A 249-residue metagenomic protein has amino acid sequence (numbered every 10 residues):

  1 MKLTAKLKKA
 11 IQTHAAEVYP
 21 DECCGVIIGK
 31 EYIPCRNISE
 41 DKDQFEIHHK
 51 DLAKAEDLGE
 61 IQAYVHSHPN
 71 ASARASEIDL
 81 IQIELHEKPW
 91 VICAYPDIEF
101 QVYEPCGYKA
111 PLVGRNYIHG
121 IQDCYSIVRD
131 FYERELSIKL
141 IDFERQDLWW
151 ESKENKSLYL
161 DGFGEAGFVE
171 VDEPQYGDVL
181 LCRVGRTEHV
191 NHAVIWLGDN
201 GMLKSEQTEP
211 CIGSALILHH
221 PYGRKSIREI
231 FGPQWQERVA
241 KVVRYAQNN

Functional and structural regions predicted by a protein language model:
M1-A63, N70-G107: Conserved beta-strand-loop surface patch within small alpha/beta domains used for substrate/adaptor or ligand engagement
D41-I47, A110-G114, I227-G232: A short, polar/proline- and glycine-enriched secondary-structure boundary/capping micro-motif
G107-Y108, I118: Structured catalytic-domain cores with a bias toward divalent-metal coordination
Y117-E135: Active-site nucleophilic cysteine motif
I138-W149: Short acidic alpha-helical/loop segments enriched in Asp/Glu that coordinate divalent cations
D147-K225: ...with weaker cross-activation on analogous glycine-rich loops/strands in unrelated enzymes
S226-N249: Glycine- and charge-enriched low-complexity intrinsically disordered segments
